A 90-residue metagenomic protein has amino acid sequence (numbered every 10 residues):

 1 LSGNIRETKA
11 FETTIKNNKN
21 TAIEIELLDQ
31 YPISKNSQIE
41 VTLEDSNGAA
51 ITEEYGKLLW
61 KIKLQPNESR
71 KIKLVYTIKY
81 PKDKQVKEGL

Functional and structural regions predicted by a protein language model:
L1-L90: Long, intrinsically disordered, low-complexity accessory segments associated with secretion and vesicular trafficking
